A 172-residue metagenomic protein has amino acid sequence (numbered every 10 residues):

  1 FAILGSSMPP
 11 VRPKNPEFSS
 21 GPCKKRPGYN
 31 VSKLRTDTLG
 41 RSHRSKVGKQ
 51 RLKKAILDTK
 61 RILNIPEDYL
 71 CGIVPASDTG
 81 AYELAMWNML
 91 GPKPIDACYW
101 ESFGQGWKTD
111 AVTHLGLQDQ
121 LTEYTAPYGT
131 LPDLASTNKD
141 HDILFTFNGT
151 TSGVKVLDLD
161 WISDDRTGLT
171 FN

Functional and structural regions predicted by a protein language model:
F1-K46: N-terminal "arm"/small-domain region of PLP-dependent enzymes with the aminotransferase-like
P9-P10, N64-P66, M89-L90, A135-N138 (+1 more regions): Solvent-exposed alpha-helices and their adjacent loops that cap or buttress functional pockets in soluble metabolic
F18, C71-P75, A97, T122-E123 (+2 more regions): General beta-strand structural signal in soluble alpha/beta enzymes
S32-L84, W100-D110: Conserved N-terminal alpha-helix of the aminotransferase class I/II PLP-enzyme fold
E67-Y69, G116-L121, R166: A short helix-to-beta-strand connector/capping loop
G80, N88-I143: PLP-dependent aminotransferase-like
L84-A85, D110, V156-W161: A short acidic, amphipathic alpha-helical/loop segment
P127-N172: Active-site phosphate-binding strand-loop segment of PLP-dependent enzymes
